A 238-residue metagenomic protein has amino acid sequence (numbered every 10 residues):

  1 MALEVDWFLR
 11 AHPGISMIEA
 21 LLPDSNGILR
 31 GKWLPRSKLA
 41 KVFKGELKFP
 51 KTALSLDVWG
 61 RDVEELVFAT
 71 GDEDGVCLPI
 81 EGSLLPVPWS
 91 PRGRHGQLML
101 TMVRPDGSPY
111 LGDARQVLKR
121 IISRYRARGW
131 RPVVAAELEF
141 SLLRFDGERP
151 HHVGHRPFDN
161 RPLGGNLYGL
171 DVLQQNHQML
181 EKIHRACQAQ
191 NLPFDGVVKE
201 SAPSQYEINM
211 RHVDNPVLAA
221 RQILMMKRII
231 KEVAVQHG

Functional and structural regions predicted by a protein language model:
M1-G196, L218-M225: ATP/Mg2+-dependent ligation/transfer catalytic cores
L138, D159, E200-I208: Short, conserved phosphate-binding/catalytic loop or strand-edge motifs used in phosphoryl-/nucleotidyl-transfer
Q205, M210, L218-G238: Acidic, glycine-rich loop-and-beta core segments that form the ion-binding/anion-interacting portion of active sites
